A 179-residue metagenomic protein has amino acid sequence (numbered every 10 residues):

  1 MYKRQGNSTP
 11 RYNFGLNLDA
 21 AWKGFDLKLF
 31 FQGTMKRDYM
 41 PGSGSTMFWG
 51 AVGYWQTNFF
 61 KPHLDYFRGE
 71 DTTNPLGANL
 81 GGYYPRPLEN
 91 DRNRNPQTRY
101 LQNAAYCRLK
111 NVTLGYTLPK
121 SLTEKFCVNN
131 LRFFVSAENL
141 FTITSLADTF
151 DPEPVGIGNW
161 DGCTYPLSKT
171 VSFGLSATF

Functional and structural regions predicted by a protein language model:
M1-Q5: Conserved small/polar residues in nucleotide/adenosyl-binding loops
Y12-F14, K23-F25, A105, C127-L131 (+1 more regions): Outer-envelope beta-barrel architecture signal
G15-N17, N111-G115, S172-G174: Membrane-embedded beta-strand positions in outer-membrane beta-barrel channels/transporters
W22-G24, G33-R37, N111, L118 (+2 more regions): Transmembrane beta-strands of outer-membrane beta-barrel pores
G24-K28, S121-L122: Repeated loop/turn-to-beta-strand initiation elements of outer-membrane beta-barrel proteins
L29, F133-V135, L175: Membrane-embedded beta-strand positions of outer-membrane beta-barrel proteins
T34-R132: Extracytoplasmic gating/loop element in the C-terminal half of outer-membrane beta-barrel translocons and assembly
A51-Y54, F59, L64, R68-N74 (+2 more regions): C-terminal beta-signal and terminal closure region of outer-membrane beta-barrel proteins
